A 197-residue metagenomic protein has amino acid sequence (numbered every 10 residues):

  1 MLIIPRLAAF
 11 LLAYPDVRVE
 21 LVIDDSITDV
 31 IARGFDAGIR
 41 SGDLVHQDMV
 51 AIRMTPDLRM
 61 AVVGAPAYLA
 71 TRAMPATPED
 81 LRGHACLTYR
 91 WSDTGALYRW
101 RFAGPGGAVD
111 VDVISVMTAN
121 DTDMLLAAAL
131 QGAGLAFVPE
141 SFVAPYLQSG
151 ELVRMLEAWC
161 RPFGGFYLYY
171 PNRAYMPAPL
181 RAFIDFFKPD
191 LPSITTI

Functional and structural regions predicted by a protein language model:
M1-Q47: Central regulatory/effector-binding core of bacterial HTH transcription factors
F10, Y98-D112, Y146: Ligand-binding cleft/hinge of the Venus flytrap
D16, E79, E140-P145, S149 (+1 more regions): C-terminal effector-binding regulatory domain of bacterial HTH transcription factors
D25, R40-L44, G64-P66, V138-S141: Beta->alpha turn/N-cap motifs
D36-G38, M60-A61, C86, A136: Short, well-ordered beta-strand core segments
D48-R59, V63-L87, P105: Flexible hinge/capping segments at coil-to-helix
A85-P105: Secondary-structure junction motif
A108-R154, R161: Hydrophobic hinge/microswitch elements
